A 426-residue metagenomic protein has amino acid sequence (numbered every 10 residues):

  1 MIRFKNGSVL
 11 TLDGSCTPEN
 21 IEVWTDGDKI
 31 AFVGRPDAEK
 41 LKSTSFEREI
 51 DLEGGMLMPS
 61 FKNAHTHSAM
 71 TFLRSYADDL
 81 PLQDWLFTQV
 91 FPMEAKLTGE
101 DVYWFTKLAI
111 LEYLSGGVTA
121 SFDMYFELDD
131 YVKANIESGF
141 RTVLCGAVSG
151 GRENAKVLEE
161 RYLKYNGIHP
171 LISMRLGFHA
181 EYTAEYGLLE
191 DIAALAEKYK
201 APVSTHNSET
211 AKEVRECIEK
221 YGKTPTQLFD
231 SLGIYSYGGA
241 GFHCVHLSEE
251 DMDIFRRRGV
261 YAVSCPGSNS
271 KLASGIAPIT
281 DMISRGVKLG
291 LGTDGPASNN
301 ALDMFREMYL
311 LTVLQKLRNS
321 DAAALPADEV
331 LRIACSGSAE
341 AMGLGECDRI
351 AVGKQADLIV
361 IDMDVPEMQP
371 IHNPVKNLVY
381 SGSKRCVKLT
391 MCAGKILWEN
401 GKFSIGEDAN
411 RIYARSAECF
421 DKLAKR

Functional and structural regions predicted by a protein language model:
M1-I21, T25-D26, A31, K42-S43 (+1 more regions): Active-site microenvironment of metallo-dependent hydrolases
I2-N6, K40-Q83, K107, L111-S115: Replace "His-x-His-based motif
G7, V23, D28, G54 (+14 more regions): Divalent metal-coordination and catalytic microenvironments
F72-W104, S138-G146, N166, A211-G238 (+2 more regions): Active-site gating loops and adjacent loop-to-helix segments of metal-dependent hydrolytic enzymes
R74-G139, E159-I168, S416-K425: Alpha-helical scaffold segments that flank or form the walls of functional sites
D130-S248: Metal-coordinating catalytic core of metallo-dependent amide/deamination hydrolases
A155, A211-K223, D251-F255, A273-M282 (+1 more regions): Histidine/acidic-residue-rich catalytic or RNA/ligand-binding cores of hydrolases and nuclease-related proteins
S231-G238, T280-V365, S381-K384: His/Asp/Glu-enriched, well-ordered alpha-helical/loop segment that forms or immediately abuts the divalent-metal
